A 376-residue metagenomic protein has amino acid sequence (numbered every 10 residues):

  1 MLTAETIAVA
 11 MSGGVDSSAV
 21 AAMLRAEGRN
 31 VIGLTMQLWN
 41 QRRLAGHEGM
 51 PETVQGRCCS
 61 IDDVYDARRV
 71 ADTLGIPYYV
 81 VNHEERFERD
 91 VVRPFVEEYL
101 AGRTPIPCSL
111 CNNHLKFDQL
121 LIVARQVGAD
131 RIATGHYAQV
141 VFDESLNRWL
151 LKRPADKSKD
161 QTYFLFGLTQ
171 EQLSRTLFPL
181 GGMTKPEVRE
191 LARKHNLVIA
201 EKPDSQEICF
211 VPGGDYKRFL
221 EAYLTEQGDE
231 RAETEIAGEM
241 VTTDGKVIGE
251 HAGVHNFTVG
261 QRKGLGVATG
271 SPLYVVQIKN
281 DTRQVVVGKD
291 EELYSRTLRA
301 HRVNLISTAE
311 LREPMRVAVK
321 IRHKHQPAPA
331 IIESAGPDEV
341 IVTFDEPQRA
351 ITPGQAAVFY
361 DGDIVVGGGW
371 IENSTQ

Functional and structural regions predicted by a protein language model:
M1-F166, L177, K185-V188: ATP-dependent adenylation/nucleotidyltransferase module used to activate substrates
A133-Q376: AMP-forming adenylation/ATP pyrophosphatase catalytic core
